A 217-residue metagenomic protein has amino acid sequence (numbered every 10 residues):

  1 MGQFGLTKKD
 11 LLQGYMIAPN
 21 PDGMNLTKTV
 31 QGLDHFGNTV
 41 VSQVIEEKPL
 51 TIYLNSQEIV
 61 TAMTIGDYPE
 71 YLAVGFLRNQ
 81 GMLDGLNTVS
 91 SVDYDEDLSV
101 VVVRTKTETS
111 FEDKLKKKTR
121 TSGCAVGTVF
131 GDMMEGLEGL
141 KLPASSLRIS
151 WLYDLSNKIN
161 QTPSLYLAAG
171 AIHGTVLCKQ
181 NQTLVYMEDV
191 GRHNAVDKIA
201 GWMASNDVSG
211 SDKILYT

Functional and structural regions predicted by a protein language model:
G2-Q180, V185-Y186: Intrinsically disordered, low-complexity regions enriched in acidic/Ser/Thr/Pro/Gln residues
Y166-T217: Glycine- and Gly-Pro-enriched alpha-helical subdomains that act as flexible, kink-prone "lid/hinge" or packing modules
